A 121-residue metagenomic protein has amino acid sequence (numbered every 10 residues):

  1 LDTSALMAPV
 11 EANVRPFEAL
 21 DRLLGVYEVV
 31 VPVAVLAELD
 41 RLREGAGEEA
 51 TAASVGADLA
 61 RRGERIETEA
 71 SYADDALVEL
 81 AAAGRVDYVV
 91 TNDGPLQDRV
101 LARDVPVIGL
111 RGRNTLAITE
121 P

Functional and structural regions predicted by a protein language model:
L1-G63: Domain-level signal for Mg2+-assisted phosphodiester chemistry and nucleotide/NA-binding surfaces in nucleic-acid
V35-P121: Nuclease catalytic cores that cleave nucleic-acid phosphodiester bonds, predominantly acidic two-metal-ion
